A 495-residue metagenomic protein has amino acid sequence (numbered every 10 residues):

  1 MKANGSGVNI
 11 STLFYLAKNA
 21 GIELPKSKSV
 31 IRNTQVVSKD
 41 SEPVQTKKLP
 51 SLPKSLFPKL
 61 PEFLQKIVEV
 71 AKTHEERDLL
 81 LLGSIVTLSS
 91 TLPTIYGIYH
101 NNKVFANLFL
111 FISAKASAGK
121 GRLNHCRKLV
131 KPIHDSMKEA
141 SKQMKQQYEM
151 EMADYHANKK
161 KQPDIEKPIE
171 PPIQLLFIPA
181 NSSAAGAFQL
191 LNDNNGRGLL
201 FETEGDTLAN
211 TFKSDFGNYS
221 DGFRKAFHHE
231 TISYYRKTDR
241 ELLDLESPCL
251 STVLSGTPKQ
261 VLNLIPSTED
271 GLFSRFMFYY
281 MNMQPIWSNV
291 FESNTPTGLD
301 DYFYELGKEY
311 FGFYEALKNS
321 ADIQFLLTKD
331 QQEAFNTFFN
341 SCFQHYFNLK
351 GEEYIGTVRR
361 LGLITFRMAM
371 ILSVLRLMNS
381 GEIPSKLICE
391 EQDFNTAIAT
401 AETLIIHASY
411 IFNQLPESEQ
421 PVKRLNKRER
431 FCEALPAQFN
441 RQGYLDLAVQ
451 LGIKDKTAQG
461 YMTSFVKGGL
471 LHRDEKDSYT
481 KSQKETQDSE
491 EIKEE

Functional and structural regions predicted by a protein language model:
M1-S38: Short, small/acidic-rich helices and loops at N termini and domain boundaries of DNA replication/processing enzymes
R32-E495: Phosphate-handling catalytic cores of nucleic-acid transaction enzymes
